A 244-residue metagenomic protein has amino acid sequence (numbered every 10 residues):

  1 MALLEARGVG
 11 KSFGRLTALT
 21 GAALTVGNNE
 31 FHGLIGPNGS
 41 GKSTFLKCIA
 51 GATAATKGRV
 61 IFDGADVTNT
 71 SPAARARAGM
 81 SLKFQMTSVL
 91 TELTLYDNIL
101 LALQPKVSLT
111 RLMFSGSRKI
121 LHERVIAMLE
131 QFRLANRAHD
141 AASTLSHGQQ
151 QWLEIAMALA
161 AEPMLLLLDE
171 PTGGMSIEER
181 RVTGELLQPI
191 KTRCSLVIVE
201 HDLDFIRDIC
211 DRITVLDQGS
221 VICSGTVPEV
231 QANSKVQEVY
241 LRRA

Functional and structural regions predicted by a protein language model:
I35-P37: The feature captures the beta-strand-to-loop junction immediately N-terminal to the Walker
A50: Helix-to-loop junction immediately C-terminal to a conserved catalytic motif
L112-R137, E185-Q188: Conserved ABC ATPase "signature" region
L166-E170: Catalytic Walker B motif of ABC-type/P-loop ATPase nucleotide-binding domains
I206-D208: A short, surface-exposed alpha-helical micro-motif characterized by mixed small hydrophobic and charged/polar residues
